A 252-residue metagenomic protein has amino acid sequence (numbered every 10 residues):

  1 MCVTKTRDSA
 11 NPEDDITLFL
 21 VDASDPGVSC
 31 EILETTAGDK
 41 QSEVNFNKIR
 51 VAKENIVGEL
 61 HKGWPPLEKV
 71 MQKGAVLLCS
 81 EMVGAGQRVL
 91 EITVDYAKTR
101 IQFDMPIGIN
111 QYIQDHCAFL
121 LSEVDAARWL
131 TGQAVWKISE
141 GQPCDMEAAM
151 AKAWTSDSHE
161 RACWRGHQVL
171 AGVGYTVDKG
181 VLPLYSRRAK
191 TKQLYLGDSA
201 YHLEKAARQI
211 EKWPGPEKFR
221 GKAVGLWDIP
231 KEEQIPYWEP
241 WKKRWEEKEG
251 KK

Functional and structural regions predicted by a protein language model:
M1-S29: A short core secondary-structure module
G27-D125: Glycine-rich beta->alpha junctions and the first turn(s) of the following alpha-helix
Q41, K73, D145, W164 (+1 more regions): Active-site lining segments that contact anionic ligands and/or coordinate catalytic metals
V83, Q87-L90, C117-T131, K152-C163 (+2 more regions): Alpha-helical transition-metal enzyme core signature, strongest for iron centers
V94, K98-P106, L121-W154, H167-G172 (+3 more regions): C-terminal helix-coil-helix/basic helical segment that borders enzyme active sites and/or dimer interfaces and provides
I109, H116, E123, E147 (+2 more regions): Residue-level recognition of specific faces of alpha-helices
W136, H159-S186: A glycine-biased, small/acidic residue-tolerant capping/turn segment at secondary-structure junctions
V173-K252: Glycine-rich phosphate/cofactor-binding loops in nucleotide/flavin-utilizing enzymes
